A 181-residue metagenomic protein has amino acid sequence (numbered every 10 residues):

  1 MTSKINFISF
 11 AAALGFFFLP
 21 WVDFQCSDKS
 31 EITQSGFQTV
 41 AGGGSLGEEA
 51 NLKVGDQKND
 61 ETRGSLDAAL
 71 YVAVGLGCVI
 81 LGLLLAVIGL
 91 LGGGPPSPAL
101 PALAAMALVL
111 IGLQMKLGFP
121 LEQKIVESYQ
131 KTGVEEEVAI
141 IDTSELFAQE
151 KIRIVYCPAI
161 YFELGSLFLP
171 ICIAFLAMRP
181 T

Functional and structural regions predicted by a protein language model:
M1-T181: Compact integral membrane and secretory-pathway proteins
